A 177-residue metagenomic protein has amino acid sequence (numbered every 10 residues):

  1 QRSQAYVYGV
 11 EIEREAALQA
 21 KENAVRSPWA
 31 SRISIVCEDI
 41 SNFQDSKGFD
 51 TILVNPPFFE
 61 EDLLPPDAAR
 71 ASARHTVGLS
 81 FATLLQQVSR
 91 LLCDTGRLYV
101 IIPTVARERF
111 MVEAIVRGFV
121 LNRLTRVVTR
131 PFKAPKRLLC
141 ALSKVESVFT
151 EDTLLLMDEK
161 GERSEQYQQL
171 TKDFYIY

Functional and structural regions predicted by a protein language model:
Q1-A5: Conserved SAM-binding loop of SAM-dependent methyltransferases across substrates and taxa, primarily the Class I
Y6-E11: Conserved SAM-binding motif I beta-strand of class I
A20-K21: Conserved SAM-binding loop
P28-I40: Conserved SAM-binding strand-loop segment of SAM-dependent methyltransferases
S41-I52: A short acidic, Gly/Pro-enriched loop at the edge of an enzyme's catalytic core that lines a small-molecule cofactor
P56-T83: Mobile active-site "lid"/loop adjacent to the S-adenosyl-L-methionine
G78-P135, L139-C140: Conserved Class I SAM-dependent methyltransferase catalytic core
F132-Y177: SAM/dcSAM-binding transferase cores
